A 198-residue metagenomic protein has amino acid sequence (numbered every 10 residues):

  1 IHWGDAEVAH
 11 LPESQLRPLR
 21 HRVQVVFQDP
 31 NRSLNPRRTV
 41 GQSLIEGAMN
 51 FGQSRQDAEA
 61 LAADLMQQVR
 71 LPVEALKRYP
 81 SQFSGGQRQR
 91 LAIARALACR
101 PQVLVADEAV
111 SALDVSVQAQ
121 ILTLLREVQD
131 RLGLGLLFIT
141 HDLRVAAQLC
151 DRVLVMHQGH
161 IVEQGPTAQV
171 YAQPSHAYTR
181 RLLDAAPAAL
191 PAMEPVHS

Functional and structural regions predicted by a protein language model:
E7, Q56-E74, L183-D184: Conserved ABC ATPase "signature" region
E7-Q24, N50, Q169-P174: ABC ATPase NBD coupling module
Y79-F83, Q87: Conserved ABC ATPase signature
A98-Q102: A short, proline-enriched helix->beta-strand linker immediately N-terminal to the Walker B motif in ABC-type P-loop
A146-Q148: A short, surface-exposed alpha-helical micro-motif characterized by mixed small hydrophobic and charged/polar residues
Q164-G165: ABC ATPase "signature
